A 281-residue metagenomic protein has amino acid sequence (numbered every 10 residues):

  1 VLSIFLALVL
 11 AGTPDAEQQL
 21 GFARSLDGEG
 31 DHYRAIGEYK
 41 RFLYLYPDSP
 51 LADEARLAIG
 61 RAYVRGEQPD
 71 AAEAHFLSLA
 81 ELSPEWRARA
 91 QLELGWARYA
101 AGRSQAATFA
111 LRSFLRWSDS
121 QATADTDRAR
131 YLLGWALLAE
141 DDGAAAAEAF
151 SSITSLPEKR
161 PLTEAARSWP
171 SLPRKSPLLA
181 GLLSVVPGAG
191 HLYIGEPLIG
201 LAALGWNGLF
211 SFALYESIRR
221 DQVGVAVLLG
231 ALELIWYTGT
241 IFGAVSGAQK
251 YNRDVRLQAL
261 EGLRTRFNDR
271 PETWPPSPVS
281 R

Functional and structural regions predicted by a protein language model:
T13, L20, L57, L92-L94 (+1 more regions): TPR/TPR-like alpha-solenoid signature
D15-L45, R65: Alpha-helical segment of the N-proximal tetratricopeptide repeat
L43-E54, A80-R89, L115-T126, S151-L162 (+1 more regions): Short solvent-exposed coil/turn linkers within tandem alpha-helical repeat scaffolds
E54, Q68, R89-L92, W96 (+4 more regions): Hydrophobic alpha-helical membrane segments
